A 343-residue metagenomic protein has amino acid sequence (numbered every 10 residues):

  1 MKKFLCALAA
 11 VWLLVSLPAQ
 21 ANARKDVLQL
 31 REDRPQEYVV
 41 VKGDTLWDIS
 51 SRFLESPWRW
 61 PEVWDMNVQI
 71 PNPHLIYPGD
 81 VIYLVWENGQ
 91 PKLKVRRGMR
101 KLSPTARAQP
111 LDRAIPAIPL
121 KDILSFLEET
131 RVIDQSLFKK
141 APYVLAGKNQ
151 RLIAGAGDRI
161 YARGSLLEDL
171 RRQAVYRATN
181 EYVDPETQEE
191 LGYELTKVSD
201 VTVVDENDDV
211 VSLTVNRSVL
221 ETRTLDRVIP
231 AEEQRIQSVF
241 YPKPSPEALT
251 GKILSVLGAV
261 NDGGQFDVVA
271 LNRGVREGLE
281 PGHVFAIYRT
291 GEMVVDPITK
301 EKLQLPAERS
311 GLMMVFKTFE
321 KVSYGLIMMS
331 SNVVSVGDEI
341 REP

Functional and structural regions predicted by a protein language model:
F4-L5, Q20-P343: Surface-exposed, polar/charged interaction patches used for macromolecular assembly or partner binding
C6-S16: Bacterial N-terminal signal peptides
